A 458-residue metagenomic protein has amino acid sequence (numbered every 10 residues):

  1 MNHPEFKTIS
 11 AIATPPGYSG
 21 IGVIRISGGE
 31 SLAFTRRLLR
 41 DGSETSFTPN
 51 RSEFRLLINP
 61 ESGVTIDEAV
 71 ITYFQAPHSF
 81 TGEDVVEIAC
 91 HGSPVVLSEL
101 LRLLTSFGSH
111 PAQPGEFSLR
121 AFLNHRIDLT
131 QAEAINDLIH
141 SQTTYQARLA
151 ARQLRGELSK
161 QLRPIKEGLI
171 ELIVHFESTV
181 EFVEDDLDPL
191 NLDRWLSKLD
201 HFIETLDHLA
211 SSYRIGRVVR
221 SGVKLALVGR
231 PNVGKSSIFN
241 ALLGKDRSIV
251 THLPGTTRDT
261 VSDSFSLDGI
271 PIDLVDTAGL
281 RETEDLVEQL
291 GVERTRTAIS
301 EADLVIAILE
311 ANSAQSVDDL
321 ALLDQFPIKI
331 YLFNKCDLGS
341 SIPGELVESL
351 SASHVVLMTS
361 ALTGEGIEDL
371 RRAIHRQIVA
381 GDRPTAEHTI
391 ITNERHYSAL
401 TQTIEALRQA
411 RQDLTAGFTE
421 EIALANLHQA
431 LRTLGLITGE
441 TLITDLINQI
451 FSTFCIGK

Functional and structural regions predicted by a protein language model:
M1-R148, R152, G156, I330-Y331: A glycine-rich (often HGG/GG-containing) alpha/beta subdomain
N2-I12, P16, L56, A147-S266 (+2 more regions): C-terminal-of-GTPase-core extension/linker across diverse P-loop GTPases
G17-Y18, S62-I66, H78-E83, G115 (+6 more regions): Short flexible coil/turn linkers enriched for glycine and charged/polar residues that connect secondary-structure
S19-I21, N50-E53, E301-V305, P327-K329 (+1 more regions): Short glycine-/polar-rich loops that comprise or flank the Walker A/P-loop and associated switch/sensor motifs
F54-Q75, G255-T283, E301-L304: Switch I (G2) and immediately adjacent beta-strands of P-loop GTPase domains
L243, A278-G279, D303, E310-A311 (+1 more regions): Short glycine-/small-residue-rich Rossmann-like dinucleotide-binding loops
L274, I308, L332: Generic enzyme active-site microenvironment
E288-A311: Inter-motif core of Ras-like GTPase G domains
